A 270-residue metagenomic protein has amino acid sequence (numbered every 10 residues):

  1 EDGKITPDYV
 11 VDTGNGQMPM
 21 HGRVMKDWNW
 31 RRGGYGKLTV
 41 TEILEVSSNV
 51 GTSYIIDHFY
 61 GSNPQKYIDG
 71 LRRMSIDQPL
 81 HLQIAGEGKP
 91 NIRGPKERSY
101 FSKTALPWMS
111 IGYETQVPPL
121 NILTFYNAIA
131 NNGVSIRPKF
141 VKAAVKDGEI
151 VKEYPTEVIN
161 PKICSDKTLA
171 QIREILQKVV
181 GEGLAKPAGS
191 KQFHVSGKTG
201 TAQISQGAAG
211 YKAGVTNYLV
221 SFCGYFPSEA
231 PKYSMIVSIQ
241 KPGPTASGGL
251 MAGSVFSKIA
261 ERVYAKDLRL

Functional and structural regions predicted by a protein language model:
E1-I239: Beta-lactam-recognizing serine transpeptidase/beta-lactamase-like catalytic domain environment
P119-T124, M251-K258: Short amphipathic alpha-helical face segments that pack within enzyme cores and frequently flank/anchor catalytic
I150-E157, G253-L270: Short, gly/Ser/Thr-rich active-site loops of penicillin-recognizing serine hydrolases
I239-M251: A short acidic/glycine-rich loop-to-helix N-cap element
